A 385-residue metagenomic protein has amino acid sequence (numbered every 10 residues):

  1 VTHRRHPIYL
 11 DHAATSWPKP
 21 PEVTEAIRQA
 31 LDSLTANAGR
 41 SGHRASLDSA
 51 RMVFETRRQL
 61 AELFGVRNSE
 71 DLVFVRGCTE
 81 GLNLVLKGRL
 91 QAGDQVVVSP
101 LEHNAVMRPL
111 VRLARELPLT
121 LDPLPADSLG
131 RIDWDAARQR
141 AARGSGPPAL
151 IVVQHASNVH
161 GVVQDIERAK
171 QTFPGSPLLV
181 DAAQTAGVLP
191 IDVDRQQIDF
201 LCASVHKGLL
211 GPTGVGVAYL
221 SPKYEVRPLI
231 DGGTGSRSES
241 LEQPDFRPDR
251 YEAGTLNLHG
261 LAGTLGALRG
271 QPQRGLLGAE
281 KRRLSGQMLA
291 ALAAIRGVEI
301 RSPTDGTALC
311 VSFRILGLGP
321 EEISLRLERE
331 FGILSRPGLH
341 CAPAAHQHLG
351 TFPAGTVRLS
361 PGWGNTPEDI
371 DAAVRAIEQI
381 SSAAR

Functional and structural regions predicted by a protein language model:
V1-R385: Pyridoxal 5′-phosphate
